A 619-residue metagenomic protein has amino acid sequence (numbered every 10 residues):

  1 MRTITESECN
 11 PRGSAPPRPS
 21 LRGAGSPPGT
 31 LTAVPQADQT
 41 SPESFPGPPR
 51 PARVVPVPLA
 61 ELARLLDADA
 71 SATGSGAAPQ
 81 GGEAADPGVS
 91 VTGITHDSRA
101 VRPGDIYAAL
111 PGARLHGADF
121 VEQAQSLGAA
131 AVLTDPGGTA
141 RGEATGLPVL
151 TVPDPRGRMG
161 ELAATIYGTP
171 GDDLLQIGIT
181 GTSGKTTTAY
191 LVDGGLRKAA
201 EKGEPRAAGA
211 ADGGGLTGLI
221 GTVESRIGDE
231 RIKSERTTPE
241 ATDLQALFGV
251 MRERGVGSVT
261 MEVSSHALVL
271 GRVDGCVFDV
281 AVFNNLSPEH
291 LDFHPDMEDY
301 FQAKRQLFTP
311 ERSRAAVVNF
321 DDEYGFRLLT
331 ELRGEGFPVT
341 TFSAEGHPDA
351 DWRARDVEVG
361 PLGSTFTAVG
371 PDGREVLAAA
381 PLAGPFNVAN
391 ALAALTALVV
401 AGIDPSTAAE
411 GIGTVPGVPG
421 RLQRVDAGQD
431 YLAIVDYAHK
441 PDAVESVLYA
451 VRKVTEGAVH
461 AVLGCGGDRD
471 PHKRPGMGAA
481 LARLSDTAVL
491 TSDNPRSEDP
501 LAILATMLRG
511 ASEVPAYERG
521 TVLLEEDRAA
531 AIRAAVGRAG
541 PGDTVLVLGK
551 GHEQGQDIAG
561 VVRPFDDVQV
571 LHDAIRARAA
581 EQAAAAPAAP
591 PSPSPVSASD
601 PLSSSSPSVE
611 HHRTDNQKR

Functional and structural regions predicted by a protein language model:
M1-A68, P103-I106, H116, G373 (+3 more regions): ATP-dependent carboxylate-amine ligase
R2-T180, T187-G209, F301, D349-R353 (+6 more regions): Short, basic phosphate-binding NTP loop
L62, D105, A124, L162 (+13 more regions): Residue-level signal for inorganic ion chemistry
A130, D279, D486: Receiver (REC) domain switch/active-site residues of two-component response regulators
T134-G137, V263, N285, F320 (+2 more regions): Short secondary-structure boundary segments
G138-A144, R254, T260, F278-A433 (+7 more regions): Acidic, Mg2+-coordinating active-site environments of NTP-dependent enzymes
A144-P153, K233-E235, G336-V339: Active-site regions of enzymes building and remodeling cell-envelope glycoconjugates
R158-F320, G325-E335, T455, Q582: Phosphate-binding loop of NTP-binding sites
